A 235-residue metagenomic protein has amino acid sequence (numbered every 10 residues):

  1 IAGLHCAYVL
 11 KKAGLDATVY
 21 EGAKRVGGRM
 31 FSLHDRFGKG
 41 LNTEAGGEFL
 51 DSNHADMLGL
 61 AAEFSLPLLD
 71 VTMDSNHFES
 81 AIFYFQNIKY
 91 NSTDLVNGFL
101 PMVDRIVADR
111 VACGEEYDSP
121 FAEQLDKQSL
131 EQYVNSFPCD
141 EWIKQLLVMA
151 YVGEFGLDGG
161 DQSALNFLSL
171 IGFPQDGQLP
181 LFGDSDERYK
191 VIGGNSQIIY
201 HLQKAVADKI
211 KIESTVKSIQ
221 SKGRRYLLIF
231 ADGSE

Functional and structural regions predicted by a protein language model:
I1-E235: FAD-dinucleotide binding site
